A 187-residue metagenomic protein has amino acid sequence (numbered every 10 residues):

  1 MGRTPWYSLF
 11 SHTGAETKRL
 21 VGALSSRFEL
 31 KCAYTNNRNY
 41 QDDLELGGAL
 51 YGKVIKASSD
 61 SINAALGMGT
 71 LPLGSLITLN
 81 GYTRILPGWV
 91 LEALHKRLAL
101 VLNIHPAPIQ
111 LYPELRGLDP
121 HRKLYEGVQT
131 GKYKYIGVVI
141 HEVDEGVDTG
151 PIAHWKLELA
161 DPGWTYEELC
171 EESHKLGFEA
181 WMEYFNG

Functional and structural regions predicted by a protein language model:
M1-G187: One-carbon transfer enzymes
